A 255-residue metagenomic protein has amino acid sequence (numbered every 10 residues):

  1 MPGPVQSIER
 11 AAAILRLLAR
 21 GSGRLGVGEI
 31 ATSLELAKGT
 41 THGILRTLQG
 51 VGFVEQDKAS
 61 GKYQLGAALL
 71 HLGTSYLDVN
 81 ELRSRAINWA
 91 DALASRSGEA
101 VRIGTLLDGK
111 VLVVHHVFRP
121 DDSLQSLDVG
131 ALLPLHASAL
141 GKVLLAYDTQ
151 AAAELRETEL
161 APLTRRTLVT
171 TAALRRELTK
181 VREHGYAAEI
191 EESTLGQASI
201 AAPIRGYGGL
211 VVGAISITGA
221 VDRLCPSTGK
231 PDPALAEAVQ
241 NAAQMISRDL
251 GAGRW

Functional and structural regions predicted by a protein language model:
M1-S84, Q244-A252: N-terminal helix-turn-helix
P4-I8, K62, G66, V79 (+6 more regions): Short, structured helix-loop boundary elements
A59-T158: Amphipathic alpha-helical effector-binding/dimerization core of metabolite-sensing transcriptional regulators
L70-L72, L160-P162, A220-L224: A short, flexible beta-alpha/helix-coil linker loop
R85-L93, R156-A201, D249: Short, basic/aromatic recognition patches
E177, H184, L195, V211-W255: Juxtadomain coupling helices with adjacent low-complexity linkers
I204-Y207: Sensor-regulatory modules in signal-transduction proteins
